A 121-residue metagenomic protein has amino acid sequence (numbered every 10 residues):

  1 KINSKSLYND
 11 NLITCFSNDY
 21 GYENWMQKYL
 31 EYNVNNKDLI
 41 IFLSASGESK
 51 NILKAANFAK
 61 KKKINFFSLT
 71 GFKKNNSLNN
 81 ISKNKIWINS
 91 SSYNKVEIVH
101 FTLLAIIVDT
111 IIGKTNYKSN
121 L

Functional and structural regions predicted by a protein language model:
K1-N120: Glycine-rich phosphate-binding loops that contact phosphosugars or nucleotide phosphates
